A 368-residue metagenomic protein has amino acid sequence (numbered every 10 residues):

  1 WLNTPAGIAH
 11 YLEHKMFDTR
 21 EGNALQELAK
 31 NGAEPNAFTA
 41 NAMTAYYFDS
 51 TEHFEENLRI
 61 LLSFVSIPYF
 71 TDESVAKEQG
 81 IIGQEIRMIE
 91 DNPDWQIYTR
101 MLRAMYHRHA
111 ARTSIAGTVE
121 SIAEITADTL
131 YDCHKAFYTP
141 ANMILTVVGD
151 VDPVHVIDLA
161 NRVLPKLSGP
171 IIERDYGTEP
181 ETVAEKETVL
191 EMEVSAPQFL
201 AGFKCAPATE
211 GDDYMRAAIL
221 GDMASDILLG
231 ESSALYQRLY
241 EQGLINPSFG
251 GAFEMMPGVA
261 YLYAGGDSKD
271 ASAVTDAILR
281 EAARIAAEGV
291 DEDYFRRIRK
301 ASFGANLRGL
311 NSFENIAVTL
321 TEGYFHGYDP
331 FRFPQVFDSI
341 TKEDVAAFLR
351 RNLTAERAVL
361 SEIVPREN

Functional and structural regions predicted by a protein language model:
W1-H53, L228-I245: M16/MPP (pitrilysin/insulinase) zinc-metallopeptidase core fold and M16-derived inactive scaffolds
H10, Y46, L61, I82 (+10 more regions): Buried hydrophobic packing residues in well-ordered domains
T19-R20, F48-G80, Y176, G230-E231 (+1 more regions): M16/insulysin-pitrilysin zinc metalloprotease superfamily fold
I89-P140, A160, M255, R308-S339: Scaffold signal of the M16-like zinc-metallopeptidase fold and its non-catalytic homologs
A111-I115, T139-P140, I144-A208, N368: An aromatic/glycine/proline-enriched structural segment found at the starts of mature extracellular/organellar domains
I144-V147, I285, R296-N368: C-terminal regions of mature proteins
T188-F203, D213, Y240-A260, S268-I278: A glycine-rich, aromatic-flanked flexible loop/lid motif
V194-L200, A206-S232: A conserved active-site cap/scaffold subdomain adjacent to cofactor or substrate pockets
